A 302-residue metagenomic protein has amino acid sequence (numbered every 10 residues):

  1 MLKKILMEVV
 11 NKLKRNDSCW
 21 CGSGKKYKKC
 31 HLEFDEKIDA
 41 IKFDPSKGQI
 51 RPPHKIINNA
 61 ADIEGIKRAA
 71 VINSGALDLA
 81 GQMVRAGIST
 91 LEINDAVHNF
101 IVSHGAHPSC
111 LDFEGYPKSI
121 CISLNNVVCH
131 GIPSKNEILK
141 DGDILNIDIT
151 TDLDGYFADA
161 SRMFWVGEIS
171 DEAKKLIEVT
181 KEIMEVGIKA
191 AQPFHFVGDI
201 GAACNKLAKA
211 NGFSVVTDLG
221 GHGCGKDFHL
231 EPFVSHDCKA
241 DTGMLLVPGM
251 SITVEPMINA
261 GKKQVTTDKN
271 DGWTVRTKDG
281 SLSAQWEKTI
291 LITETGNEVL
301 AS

Functional and structural regions predicted by a protein language model:
L2-L6: N-terminal cationic and glycine-rich segments that engage phosphates or anionic surfaces
V10-N16, S23-S302: Active-site neighborhoods and metal-handling regions in enzymes and metal-associated proteins
